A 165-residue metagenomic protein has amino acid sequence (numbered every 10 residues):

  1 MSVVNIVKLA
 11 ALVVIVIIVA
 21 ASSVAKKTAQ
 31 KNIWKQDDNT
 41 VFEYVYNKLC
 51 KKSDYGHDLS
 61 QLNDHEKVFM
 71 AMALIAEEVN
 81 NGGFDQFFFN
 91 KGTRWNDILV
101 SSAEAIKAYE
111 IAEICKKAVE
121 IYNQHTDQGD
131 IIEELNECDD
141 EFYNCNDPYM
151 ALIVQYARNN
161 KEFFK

Functional and structural regions predicted by a protein language model:
M1, A21-S22: Intrinsically disordered, low-complexity segments enriched in Ser/Pro/Gly/Ala and basic residues
M1-A11: Feature marks short, highly hydrophobic, charge-poor N-terminal signal-anchor/signal peptide-like helices that anchor
A10-V19: Core hydrophobic alpha-helical membrane-spanning segments
S22, T28-N81, D85-N96, S102-K165: Extended, alpha-helix-rich binding/interface surfaces that flank or overlap catalytic cores and mediate recognition
